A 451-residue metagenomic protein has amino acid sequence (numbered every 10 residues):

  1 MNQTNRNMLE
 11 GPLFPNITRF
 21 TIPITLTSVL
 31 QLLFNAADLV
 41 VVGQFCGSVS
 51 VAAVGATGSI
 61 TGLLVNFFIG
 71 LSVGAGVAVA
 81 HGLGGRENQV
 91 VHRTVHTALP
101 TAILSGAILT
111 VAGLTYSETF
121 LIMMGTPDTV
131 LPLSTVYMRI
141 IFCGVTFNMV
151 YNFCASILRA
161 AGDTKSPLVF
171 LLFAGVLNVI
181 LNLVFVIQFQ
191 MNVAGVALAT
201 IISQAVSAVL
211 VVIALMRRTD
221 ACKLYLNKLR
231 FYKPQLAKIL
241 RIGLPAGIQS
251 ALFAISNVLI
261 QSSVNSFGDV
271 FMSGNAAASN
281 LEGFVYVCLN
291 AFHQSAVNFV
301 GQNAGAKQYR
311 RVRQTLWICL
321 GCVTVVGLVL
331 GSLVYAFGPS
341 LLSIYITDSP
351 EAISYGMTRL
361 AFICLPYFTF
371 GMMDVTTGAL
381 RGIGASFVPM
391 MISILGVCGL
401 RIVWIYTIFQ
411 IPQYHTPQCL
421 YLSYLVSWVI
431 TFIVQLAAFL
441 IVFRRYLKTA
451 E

Functional and structural regions predicted by a protein language model:
M1-T21, V79-G144, Q188-L244, V300-P366 (+1 more regions): Short alpha-helical transmembrane segments in multi-pass integral membrane proteins
R19-D38, I140, Y151, A174 (+5 more regions): Transmembrane helical elements of multi-pass membrane transporters/channels
T21, T25, V29, L33 (+17 more regions): Generic alpha-helical transmembrane segments of integral inner-membrane proteins, especially permease/transport modules
I24, S28, V40, V77 (+16 more regions): Transmembrane alpha-helix boundary and packing residues in multipass membrane permease domains and related
V29, L33-A52, L121-D128, V184-M191 (+5 more regions): Helix-terminus/linker motif at the lipid-water interface of multi-pass membrane proteins
C46-S59, S134, M138, A197 (+3 more regions): Small-residue hotspots at the loop-to-helix junctions and early N-terminal turns of transmembrane alpha-helices
V51-V111, N148-P167, Q261, G274-G338 (+1 more regions): Small-residue-rich hydrophobic transmembrane alpha-helices
S72, I140-R159, P167-G175, V196-V211 (+5 more regions): Short runs within selected transmembrane alpha-helices of multi-pass transporters and secretion channels
